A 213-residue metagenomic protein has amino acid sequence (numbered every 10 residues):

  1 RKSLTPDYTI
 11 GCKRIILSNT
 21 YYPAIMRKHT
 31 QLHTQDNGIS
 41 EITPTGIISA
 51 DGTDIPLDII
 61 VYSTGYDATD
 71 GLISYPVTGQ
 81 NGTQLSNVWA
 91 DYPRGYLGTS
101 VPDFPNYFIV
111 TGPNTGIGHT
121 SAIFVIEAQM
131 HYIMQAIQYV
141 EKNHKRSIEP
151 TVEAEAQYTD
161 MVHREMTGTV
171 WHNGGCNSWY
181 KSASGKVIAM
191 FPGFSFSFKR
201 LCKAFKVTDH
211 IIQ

Functional and structural regions predicted by a protein language model:
R1-Q213: N-terminal FAD-binding dinucleotide-binding subdomain shared by FAD-dependent oxidases/monooxygenases
